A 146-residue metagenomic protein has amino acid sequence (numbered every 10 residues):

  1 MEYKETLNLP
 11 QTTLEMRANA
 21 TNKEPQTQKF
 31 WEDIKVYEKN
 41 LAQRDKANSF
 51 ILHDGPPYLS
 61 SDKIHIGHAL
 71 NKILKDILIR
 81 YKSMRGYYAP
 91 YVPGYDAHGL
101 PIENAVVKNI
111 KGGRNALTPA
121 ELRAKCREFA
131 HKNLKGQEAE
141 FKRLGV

Functional and structural regions predicted by a protein language model:
M1-V146: N-terminal, positively charged nucleic-acid-binding surface of large information/translation enzymes
